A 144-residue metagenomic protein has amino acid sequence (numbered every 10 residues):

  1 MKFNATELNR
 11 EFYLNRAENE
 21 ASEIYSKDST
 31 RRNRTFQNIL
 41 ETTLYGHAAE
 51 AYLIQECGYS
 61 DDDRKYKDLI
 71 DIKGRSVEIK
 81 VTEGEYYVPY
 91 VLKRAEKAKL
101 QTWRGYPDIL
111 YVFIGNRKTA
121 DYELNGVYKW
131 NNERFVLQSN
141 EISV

Functional and structural regions predicted by a protein language model:
M1-R75, K80-V144: Nucleic-acid endonuclease domains
